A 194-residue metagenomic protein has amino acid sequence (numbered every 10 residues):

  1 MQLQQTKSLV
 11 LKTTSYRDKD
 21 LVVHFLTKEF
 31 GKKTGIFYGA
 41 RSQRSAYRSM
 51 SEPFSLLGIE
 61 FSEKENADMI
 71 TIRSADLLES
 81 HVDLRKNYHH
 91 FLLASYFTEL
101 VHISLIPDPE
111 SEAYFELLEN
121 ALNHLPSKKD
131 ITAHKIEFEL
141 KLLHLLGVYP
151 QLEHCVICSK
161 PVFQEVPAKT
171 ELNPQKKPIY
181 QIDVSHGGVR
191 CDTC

Functional and structural regions predicted by a protein language model:
M1-C194: Non-catalytic alpha-helical scaffolds and adjoining flexible linkers that form interface surfaces for assembly
